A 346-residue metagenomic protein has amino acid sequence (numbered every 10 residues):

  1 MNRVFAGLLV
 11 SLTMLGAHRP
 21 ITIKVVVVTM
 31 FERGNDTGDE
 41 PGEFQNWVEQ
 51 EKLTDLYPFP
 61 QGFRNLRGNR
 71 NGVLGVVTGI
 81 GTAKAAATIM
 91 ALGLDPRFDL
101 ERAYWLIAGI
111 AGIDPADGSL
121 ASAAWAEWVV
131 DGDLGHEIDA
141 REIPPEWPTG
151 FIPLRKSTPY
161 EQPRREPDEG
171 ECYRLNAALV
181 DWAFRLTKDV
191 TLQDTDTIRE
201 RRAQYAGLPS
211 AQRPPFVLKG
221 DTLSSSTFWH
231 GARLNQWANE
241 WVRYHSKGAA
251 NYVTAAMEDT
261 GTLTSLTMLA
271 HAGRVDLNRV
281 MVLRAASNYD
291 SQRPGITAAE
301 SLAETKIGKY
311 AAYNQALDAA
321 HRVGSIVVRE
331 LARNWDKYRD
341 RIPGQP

Functional and structural regions predicted by a protein language model:
N2-L8: Sec-dependent signal peptide recognition, specifically the positively charged N-region followed immediately by
L8-P20: Bacterial Sec-dependent signal peptides at the C-terminal "C-region" and cleavage site
H18-P346: Accessory terminal and edge-of-domain segments that mediate assembly/interaction and cofactor placement around
